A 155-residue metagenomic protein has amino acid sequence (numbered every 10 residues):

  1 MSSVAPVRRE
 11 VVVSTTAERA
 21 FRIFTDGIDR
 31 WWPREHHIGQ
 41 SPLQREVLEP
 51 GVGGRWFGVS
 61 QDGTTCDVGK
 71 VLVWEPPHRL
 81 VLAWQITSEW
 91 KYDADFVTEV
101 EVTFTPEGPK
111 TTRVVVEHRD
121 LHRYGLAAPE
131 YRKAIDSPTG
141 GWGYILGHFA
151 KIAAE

Functional and structural regions predicted by a protein language model:
M1-L43: Hydrophobic ligand-binding cavity/cleft-lining segments
V4-V12, R55, C66, R79 (+2 more regions): Intrinsic-disorder/low-complexity, polar/charged segments enriched in Ser/Thr/Lys/Arg/Asp/Glu/Gln
A20-F24, W56, V71, L82 (+3 more regions): Hydrophobic pocket/interface hotspot
G27-V68: Short beta-edge strand/loop motif at the mouth of beta-sheet-based domains
W31-W32, W74, W84, L121 (+1 more regions): Tryptophan-centric aromatic hotspots in well-structured domains and transmembrane helices
Q40, A150-E155: Short, highly charged C-terminal tails/helix-capping segments
E46-V47, Q61-T111: Hydrophobic-ligand binding "helix-grip"
E89-G140: Beta-strand/loop substructures that line and gate deep hydrophobic ligand-binding cavities in soluble
